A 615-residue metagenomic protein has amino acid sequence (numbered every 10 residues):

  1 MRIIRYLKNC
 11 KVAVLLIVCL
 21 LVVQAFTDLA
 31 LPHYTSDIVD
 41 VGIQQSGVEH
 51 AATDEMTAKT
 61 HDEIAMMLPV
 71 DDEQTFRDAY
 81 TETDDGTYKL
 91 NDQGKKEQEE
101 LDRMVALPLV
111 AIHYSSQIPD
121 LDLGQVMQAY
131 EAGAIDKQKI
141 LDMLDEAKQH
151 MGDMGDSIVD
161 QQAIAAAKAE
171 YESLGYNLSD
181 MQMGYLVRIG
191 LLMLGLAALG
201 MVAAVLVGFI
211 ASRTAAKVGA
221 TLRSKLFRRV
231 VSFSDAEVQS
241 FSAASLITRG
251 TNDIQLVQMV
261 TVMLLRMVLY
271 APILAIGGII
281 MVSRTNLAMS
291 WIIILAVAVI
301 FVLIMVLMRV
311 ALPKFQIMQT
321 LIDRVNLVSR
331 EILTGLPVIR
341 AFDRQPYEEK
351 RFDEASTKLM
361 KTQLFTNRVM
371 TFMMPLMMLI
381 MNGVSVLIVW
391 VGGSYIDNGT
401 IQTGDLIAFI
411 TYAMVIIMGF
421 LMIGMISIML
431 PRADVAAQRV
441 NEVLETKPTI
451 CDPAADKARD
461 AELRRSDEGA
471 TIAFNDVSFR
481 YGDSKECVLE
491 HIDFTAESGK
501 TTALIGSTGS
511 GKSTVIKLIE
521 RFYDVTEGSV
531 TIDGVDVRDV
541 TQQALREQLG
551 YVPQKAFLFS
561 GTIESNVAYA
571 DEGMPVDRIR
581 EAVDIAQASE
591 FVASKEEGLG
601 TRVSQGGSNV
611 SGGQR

Functional and structural regions predicted by a protein language model:
M1-L31, T35-L194, L199, A203 (+9 more regions): Membrane-integrated ABC transporters
N9-K11, D235-A236, N252-T261, L265 (+8 more regions): An intracellular "coupling" helix at the cytosolic face of ABC transporter transmembrane type-1 domains
V14-L15, H50, A65-D71, R77 (+4 more regions): ABC-type nucleotide-binding domain
L16-V23, M263-M318, I388-I401: Transmembrane helices of ABC transporter permease
V22-A30, L194-V205, V257-V260, L264-I276 (+6 more regions): Hydrophobic alpha-helical transmembrane bundles that constitute the permease/transmembrane domains of multi-pass
T27-I43, L196-Q239, A243, I247 (+10 more regions): Juxtamembrane helix-loop junctions of ABC transporter transmembrane domains
I43-H50, A58-I64, P69, E131 (+11 more regions): Short intracellular "coupling" helices and adjacent cytoplasmic loop segments at the cytosolic face of multi-pass
M281-A298, F365-R439, V443-L444: Helix-loop-helix
